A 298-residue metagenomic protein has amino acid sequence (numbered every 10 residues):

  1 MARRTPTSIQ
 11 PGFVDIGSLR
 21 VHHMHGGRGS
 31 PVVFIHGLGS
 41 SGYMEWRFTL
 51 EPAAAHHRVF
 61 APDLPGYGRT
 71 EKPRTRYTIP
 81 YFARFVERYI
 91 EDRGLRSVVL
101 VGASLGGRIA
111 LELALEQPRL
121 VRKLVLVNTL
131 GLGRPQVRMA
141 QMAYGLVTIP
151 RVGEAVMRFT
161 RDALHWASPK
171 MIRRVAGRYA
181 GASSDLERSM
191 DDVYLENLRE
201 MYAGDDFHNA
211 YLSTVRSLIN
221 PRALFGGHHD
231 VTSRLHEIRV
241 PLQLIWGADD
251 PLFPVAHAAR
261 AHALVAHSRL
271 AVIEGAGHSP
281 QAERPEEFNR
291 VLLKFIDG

Functional and structural regions predicted by a protein language model:
L19, M24-R69: Conserved HGGG/HGGXW glycine-rich cap/lid loop of the alpha/beta-hydrolase fold
P80-V98: Conserved acidic catalytic loop of the alpha/beta-hydrolase fold
G107-P118, L124: Short glycine-enriched nucleophile-adjacent loop and the immediately C-terminal alpha-helix near the catalytic center
L115, V125-W166: Flexible "cap/lid" loop of the alpha/beta hydrolase fold
R161-E237: Conserved alpha/beta-hydrolase catalytic His-Asp/Glu region
I238, L244-W246: Short beta-strand/loop motif that positions the catalytic acidic residue of the alpha/beta-hydrolase fold
D249-F253: Acidic catalytic loop of the alpha/beta-hydrolase fold
H267-G298: Catalytic active-site module of serine/aspartate enzymes centered on a nucleophile-bearing elbow/loop
